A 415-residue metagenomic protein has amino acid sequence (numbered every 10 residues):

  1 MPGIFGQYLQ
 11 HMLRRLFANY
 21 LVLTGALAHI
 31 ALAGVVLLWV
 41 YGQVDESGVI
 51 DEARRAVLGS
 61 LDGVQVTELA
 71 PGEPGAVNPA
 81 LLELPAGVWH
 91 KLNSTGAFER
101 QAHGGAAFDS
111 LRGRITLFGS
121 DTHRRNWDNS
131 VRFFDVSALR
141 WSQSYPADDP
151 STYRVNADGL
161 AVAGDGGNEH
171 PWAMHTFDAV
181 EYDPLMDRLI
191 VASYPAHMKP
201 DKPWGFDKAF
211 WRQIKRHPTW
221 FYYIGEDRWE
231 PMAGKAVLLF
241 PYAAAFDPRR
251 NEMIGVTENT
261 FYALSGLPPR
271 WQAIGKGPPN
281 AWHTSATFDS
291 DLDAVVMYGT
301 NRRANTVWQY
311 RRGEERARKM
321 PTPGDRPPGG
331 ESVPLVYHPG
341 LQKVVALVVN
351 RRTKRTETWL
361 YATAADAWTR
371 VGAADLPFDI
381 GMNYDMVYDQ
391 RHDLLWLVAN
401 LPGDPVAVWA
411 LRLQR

Functional and structural regions predicted by a protein language model:
L9-H29: N-terminal Sec-pathway targeting helices
H11, A33, S47: Alpha-helical and His/Cys-centered functional microenvironments
G25-W39: Hydrophobic membrane-insertion alpha-helices, especially the h-region of bacterial N-terminal signal peptides
L38-G48: Hydrophobic single-pass membrane-insertion segments
G48-R415: Kelch-like beta-propeller repeat domains
